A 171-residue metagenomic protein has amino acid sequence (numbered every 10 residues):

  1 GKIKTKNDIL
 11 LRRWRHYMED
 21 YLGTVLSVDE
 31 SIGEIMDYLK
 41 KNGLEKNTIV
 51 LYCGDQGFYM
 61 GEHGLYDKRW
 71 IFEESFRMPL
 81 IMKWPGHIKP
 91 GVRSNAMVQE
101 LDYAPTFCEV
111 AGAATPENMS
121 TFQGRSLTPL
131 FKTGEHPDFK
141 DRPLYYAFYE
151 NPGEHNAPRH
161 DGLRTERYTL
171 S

Functional and structural regions predicted by a protein language model:
G1-L101, C108-M119: Active-site-proximal cap/lid insertion segments
Q56-E62, A96, L101-A104, C108-S171: C-terminal cap/loop subdomain of S1 sulfatases and analogous C-terminal strand-loop tails that border
